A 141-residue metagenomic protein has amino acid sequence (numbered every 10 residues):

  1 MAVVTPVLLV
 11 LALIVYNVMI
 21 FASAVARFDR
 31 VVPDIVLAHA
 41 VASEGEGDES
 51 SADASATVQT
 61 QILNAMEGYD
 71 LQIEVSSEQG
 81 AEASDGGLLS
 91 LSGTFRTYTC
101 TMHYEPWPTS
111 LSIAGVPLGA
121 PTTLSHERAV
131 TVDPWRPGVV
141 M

Functional and structural regions predicted by a protein language model:
M1-Q59: Alpha-helical assembly-interface signal, strongest on the long, hydrophobic N-terminal helix that forms
V41-M141: Short, conserved structural patches
